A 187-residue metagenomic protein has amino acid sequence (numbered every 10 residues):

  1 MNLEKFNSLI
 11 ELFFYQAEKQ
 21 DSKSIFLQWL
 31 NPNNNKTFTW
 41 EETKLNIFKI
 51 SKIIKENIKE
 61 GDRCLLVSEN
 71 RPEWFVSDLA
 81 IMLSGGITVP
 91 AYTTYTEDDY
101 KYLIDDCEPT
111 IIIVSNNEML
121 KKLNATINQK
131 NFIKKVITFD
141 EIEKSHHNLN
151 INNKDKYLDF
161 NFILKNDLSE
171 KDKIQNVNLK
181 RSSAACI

Functional and structural regions predicted by a protein language model:
M1-E11, L30: Flexible, non-catalytic linker and terminal segments flanking ANL/adenylate-forming cores
L12-T39, K144-H146: AMP-dependent adenylate-forming
F13-A17, L27, T43, I47 (+6 more regions): Adenylate-forming
K23-I25, K156-L158, F162-I187: Conserved pre-ATP/AMP-binding loop-to-beta segment of ANL
K36-F38, S51-Y95: Conserved AMP-binding/adenylate-forming
S68, A91-Y92, I133-I142: Short beta-strand elements of ligand-binding domains
S68-N70, S115-N116, D140, S183: Helix N-cap/beta->alpha junction signal
Y95-T126: Conserved ATP-dependent adenylate/AMP-binding module captured primarily in the ANL superfamily
